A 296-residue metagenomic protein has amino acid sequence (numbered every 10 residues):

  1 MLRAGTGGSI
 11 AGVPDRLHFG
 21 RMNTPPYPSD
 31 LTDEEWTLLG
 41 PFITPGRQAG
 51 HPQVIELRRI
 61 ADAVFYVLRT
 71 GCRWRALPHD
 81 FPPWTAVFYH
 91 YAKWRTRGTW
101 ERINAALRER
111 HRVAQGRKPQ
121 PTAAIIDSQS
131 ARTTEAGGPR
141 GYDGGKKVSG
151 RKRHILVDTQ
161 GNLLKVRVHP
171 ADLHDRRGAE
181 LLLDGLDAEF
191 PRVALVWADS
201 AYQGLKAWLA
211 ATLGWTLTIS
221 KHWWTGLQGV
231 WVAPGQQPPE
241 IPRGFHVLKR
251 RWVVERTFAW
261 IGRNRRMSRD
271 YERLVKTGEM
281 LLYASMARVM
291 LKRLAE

Functional and structural regions predicted by a protein language model:
M1-E296: Short alpha-helical elements
